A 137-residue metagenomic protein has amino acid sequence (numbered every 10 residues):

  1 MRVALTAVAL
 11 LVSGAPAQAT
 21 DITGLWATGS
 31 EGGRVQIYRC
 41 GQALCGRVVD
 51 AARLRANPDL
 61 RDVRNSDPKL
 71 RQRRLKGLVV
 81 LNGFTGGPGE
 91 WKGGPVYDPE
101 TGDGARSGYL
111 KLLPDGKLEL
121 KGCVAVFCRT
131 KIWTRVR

Functional and structural regions predicted by a protein language model:
M1-A7: Sec-dependent signal peptide recognition, specifically the positively charged N-region followed immediately by
V12-P16: N-terminal signal peptide c-region/cleavage motif recognized by signal peptidases
T20-V35, V48, K92-P95, W133-R135: Tryptophan-anchored aromatic micro-motifs
T28-G87: Short, solvent-exposed loop/hinge segments that bridge or flank secondary-structure elements
S30, R39-G41, V48-D50, D98 (+2 more regions): A mature extracytoplasmic/lumenal domain signature
L44, W91-K92, K117-L118: Hydrophobic residues embedded in beta-strands of well-ordered beta-sheets
G77-G108: Mid-chain, well-packed structural core segment of small domains
E100-T101, Y109-L110, K117-T130: Short, exposed beta-strand-loop hairpins at the edges of beta-sheets in extracellular/periplasmic proteins
